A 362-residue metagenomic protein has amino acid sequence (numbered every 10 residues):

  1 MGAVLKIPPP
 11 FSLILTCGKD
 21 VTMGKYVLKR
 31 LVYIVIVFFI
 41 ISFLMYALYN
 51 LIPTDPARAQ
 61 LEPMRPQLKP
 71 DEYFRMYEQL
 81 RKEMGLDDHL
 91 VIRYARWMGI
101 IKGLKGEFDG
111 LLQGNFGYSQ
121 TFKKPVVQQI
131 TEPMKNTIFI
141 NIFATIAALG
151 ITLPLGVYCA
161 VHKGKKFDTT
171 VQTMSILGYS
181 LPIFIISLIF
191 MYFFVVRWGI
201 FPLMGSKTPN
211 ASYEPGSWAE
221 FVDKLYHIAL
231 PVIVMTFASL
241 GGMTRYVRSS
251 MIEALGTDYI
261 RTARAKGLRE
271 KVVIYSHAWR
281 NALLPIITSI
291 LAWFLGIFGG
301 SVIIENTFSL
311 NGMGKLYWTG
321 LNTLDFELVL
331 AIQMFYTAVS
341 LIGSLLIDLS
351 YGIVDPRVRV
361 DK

Functional and structural regions predicted by a protein language model:
M1-L15, D20: Positively charged N-terminal leader segments that act as targeting/secretion signals
D20-V35, A265-K266: N-terminal Sec/SRP start-transfer signal
G24-K25, M134-I138, F143, A147-F167 (+3 more regions): Alpha-helical transmembrane segments of integral membrane proteins, especially multi-pass inner/plasma-membrane
I34, P133, T137, T173-S180 (+1 more regions): Residue-level signal for discrete positions within transmembrane alpha-helices of multi-pass small-molecule
F38, S42, Y46-T54, A59 (+6 more regions): Membrane-embedded alpha-helical segments of multi-pass transporters/permeases
F38-A95, W198-E220: Hydrophobic alpha-helical transmembrane segments of membrane transport/permease proteins and related membrane-embedded
A47-L51, M174-M204, V234-L240: Membrane-water interface segments at the C-terminal ends of transmembrane alpha-helices in multi-pass inner-membrane
G85-L153: An internal, D/E-rich "acidic patch" concept
